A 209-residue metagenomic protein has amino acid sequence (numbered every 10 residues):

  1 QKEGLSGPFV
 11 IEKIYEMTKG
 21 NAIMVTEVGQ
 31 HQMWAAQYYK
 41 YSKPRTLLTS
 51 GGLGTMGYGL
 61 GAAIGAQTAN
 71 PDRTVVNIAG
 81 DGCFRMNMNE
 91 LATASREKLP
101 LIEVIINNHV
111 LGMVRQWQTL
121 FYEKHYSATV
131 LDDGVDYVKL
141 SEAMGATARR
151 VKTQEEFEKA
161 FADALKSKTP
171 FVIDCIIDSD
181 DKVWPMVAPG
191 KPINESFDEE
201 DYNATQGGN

Functional and structural regions predicted by a protein language model:
Q1-A66: Active-site diphosphate/adenylate-binding microenvironment
K19-A22, S42-R45, N70-V75, M88 (+3 more regions): Short coil/turn connectors at secondary-structure junctions
Q32-M33, G54-M56, F84-R85, H109-M113 (+1 more regions): Short gly/pro/ser/thr-enriched loop/turn and capping motifs at secondary-structure boundaries
S50-L53, E123-D132, E199, N203-Q206: A short acidic, glycine-rich active-site loop that binds or catalyzes chemistry on phosphate/adenosine moieties
A69-G134: Conserved thiamine diphosphate
T119-A160: Conserved thiamine diphosphate
Q154, A162-N209: Glycine/aspartate-rich loop-and-adjacent alpha/beta segment that forms the canonical ThDP
